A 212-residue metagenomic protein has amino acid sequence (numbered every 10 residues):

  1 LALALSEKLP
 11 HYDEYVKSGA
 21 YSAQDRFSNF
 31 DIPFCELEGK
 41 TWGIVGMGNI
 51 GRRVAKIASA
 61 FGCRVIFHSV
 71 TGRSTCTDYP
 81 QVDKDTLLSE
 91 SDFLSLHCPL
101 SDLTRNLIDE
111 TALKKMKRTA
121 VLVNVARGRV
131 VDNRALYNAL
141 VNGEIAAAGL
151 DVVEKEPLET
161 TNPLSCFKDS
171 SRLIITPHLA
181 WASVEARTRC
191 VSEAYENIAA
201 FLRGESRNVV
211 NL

Functional and structural regions predicted by a protein language model:
L1-T41, R53: Phosphate-binding beta-alpha-beta segment of Rossmann-like dinucleotide-binding domains, i.e., the NAD(P)
A2, V54, S91, L140 (+2 more regions): Hydrophobic "lid"/C-terminal helical patch of Rossmann-like NAD(P)-dependent dehydrogenase/epimerase domains
F34-E38, S59, K114-K115, F167: Short, flexible hinge/linker loops that cap or flank conserved catalytic cores
M47-G48: Glycine-rich Rossmann-fold phosphate-binding loop(s) that bind the pyrophosphate of adenine dinucleotide cofactors
A55, C63-R64: Residues at the starts of beta-strands that form the adenosine-phosphate
V70-P163: Rossmann-like adenosine-cofactor binding region
T119, V125-L212: Rossmann-like dinucleotide-binding domain for NAD(H)/NADP(H)
